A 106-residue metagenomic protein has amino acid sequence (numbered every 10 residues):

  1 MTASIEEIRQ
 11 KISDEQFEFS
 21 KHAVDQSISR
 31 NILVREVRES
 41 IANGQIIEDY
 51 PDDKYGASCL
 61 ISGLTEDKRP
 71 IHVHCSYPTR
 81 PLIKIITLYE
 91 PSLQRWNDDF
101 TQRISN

Functional and structural regions predicted by a protein language model:
M1-N106: Ribonuclease/tRNase effector modules and their secretory precursors
